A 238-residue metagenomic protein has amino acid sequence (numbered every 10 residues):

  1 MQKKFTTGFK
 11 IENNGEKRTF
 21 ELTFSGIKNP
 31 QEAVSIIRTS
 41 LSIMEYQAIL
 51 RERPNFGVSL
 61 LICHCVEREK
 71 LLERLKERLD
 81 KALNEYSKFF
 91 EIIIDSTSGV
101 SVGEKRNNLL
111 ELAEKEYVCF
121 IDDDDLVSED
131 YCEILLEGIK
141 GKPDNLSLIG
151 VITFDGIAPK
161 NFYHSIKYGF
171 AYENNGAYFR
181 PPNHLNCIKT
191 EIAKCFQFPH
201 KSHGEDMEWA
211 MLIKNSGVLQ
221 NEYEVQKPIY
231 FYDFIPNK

Functional and structural regions predicted by a protein language model:
G8-K81: N-proximal low-complexity "stem/linker" segments adjacent to membrane-targeting elements
S98-A113: Glycine-rich, basic loop-to-helix element that forms the pyrophosphate-binding segment of sugar-nucleotide handling
V118: Short aromatic/hydrophobic "clamp" motif used to bind/position activated sugar donors
D122-L126: The conserved acidic donor/metal-binding loop of glycosyltransferases
C132-N161: Conserved donor NDP-sugar-binding/catalytic core segment of glycosyltransferases
T153, Y168-I188: A recurrent flexible, glycine/aromatic-enriched loop bordering the glycosyltransferase active site that acts as
H203-W209: Acidic donor-binding loop at a coil-to-helix junction in glycosyltransferase catalytic cores that engages
E224-K238: Active-site donor/metal-binding and catalytic loop motifs of nucleotide-sugar-dependent glycosylation enzymes
